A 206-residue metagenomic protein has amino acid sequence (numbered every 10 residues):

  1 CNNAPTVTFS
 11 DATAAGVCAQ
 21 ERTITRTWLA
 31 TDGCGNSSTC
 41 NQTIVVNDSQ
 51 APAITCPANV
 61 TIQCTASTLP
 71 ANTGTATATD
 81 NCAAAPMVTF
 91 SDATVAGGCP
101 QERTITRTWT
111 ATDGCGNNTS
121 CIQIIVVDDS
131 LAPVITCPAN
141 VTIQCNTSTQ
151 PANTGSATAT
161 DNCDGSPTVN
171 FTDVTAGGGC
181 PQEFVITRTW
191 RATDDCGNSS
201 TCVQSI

Functional and structural regions predicted by a protein language model:
C1-I206: Proline-threonine-serine-rich low-complexity tracts
